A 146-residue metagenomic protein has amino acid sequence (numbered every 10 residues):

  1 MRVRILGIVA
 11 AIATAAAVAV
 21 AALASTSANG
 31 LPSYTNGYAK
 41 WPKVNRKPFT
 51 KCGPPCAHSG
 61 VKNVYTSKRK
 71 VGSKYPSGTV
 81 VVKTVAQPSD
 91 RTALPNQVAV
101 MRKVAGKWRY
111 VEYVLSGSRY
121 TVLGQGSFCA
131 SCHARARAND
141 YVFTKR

Functional and structural regions predicted by a protein language model:
M1-I12, V98: Bacterial N-terminal signal peptides that target proteins for export
R4-L6, F49, V64: Residue-level detector of intrinsically disordered/flexible regions characterized by low predicted structural confidence
V9-A21: Bacterial N-terminal signal peptides
S25-A57, G72-R146: Sequence context surrounding c-type heme c attachment/ligation sites in exported
A57-S67: Short, structured beta-strand/loop micro-motifs enriched in basic residues and often containing a Trp
